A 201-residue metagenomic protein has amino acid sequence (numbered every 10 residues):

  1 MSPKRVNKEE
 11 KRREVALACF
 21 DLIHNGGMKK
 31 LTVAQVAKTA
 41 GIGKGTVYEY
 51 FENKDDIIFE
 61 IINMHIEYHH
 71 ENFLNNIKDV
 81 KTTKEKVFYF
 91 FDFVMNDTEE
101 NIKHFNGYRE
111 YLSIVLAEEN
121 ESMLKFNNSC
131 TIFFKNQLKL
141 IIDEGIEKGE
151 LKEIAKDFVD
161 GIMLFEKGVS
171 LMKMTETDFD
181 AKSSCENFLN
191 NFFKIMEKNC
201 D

Functional and structural regions predicted by a protein language model:
M1-G26, K30-T39, D56: Basic, helix-initiating cap at the start of DNA-binding domains
S2, Y89, F93-N96, N136-K148 (+1 more regions): C-terminal peripheral helix-coil segments that are non-catalytic and often amphipathic
M28-K29, L151, T175: Conserved hydrophobic residue
A40-F51: Short hydrophobic/aromatic patch on the recognition helix
I57-H65, N72: Alpha-helical DNA-contacting segments of helix-turn-helix folds
E60, L74-K103, F158-I162, C185-E186 (+1 more regions): Hydrophobic alpha-helical connector segments
E67, N75, K103, E119-E147 (+2 more regions): Amphipathic alpha-helical packing segments from all-alpha helical-bundle domains
T98-E121, L171, T175: Amphipathic alpha-helical segments used for helix-helix packing
